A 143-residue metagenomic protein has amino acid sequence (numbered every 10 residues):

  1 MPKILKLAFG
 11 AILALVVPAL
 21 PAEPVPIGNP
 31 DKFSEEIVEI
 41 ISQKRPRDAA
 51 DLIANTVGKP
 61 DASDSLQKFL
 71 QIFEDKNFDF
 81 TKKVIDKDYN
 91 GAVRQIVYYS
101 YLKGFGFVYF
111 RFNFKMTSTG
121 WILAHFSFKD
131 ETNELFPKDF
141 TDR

Functional and structural regions predicted by a protein language model:
M1-F9: Bacterial N-terminal signal peptides that target proteins for export
K3, P21-G28: Short helix/turn-capping signatures at newly exposed starts of structured segments
A11-A14: Short, linear, compositionally biased motifs with a strong N-terminal bias
V16-A19: N-terminal signal peptide c-region/cleavage motif recognized by signal peptidases
P24-V25, D31-E35, R47-Q95, G106: Short solvent-exposed beta->alpha transition segments
K44: Conserved short acidic donor-positioning loop in nucleotide-sugar-dependent glycosyltransferases
D88-R143: Exposed beta-sheet edge and beta->alpha loop/turn motif
